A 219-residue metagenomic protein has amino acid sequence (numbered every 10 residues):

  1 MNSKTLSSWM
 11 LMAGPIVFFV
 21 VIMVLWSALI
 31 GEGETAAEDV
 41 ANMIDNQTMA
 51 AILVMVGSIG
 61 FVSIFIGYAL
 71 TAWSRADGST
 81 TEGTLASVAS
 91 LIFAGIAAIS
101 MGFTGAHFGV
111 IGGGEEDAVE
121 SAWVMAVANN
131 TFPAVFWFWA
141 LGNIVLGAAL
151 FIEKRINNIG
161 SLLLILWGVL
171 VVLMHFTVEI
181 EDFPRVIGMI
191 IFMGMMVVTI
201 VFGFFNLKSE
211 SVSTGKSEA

Functional and structural regions predicted by a protein language model:
M1-A219: Hydrophobic, aromatic-enriched alpha-helical segments typical of multi-pass transmembrane helices
